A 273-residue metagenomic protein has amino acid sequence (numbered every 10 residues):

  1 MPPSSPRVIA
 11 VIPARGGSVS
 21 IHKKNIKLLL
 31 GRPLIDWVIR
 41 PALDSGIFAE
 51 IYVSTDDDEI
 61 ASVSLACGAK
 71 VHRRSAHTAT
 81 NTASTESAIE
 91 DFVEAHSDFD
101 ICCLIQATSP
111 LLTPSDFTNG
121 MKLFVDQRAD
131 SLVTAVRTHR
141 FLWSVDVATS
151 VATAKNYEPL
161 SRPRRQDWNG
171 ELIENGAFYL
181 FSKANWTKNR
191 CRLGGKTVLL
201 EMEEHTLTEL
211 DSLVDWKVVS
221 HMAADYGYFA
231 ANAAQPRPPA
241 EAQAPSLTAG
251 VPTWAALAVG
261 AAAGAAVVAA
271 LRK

Functional and structural regions predicted by a protein language model:
M1, H221-S246, A269-A270: Left-handed beta-helix
P3-S54: N-terminal glycine-rich phosphate-binding loop and ensuing alpha1 helix
R15, A76, Q106, V136-R137: Histidine-centered beta-alpha loop that forms part of the nucleotide-sugar donor binding/catalytic region in diverse
F48, S97-F99, D126-D130: Short, high-confidence coil segments that cap the C-terminus of an alpha-helix and link into the following beta-strand
Y52, D58-C103, L111-N119: Short phosphate-binding loop-to-helix
T82-S87, P110-E203: Conserved core of the sugar-phosphate nucleotidyltransferase
K188-T208, L213-A230: Catalytic donor-sugar/metal-binding loop of nucleotide-sugar-dependent glycosyltransferases
G250-R272: Hydrophobic alpha-helical topogenic segments used for membrane insertion/localization
